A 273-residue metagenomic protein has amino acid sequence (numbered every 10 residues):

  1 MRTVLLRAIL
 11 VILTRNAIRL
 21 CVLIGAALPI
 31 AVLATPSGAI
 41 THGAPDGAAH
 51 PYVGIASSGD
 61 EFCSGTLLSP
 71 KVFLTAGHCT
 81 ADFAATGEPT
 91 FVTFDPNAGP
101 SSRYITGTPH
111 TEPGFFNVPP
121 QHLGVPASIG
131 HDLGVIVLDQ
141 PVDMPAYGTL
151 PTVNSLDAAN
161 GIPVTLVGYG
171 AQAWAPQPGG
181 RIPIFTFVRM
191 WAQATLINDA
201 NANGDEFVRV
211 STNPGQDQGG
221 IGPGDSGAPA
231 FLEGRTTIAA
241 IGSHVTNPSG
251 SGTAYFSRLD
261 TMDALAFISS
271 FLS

Functional and structural regions predicted by a protein language model:
V4-V22: Bacterial N-terminal signal peptides that target proteins for export
C21-V32: Bacterial N-terminal signal peptides
T35, I40, D46-Y52, F62 (+3 more regions): C-terminal subregion of chymotrypsin/trypsin-like serine protease catalytic domains
T41-A49, T86-L156, I184, A200-A202: Conserved catalytic-core segment of clan PA serine endopeptidases
H50-G54, I162-T165: Short structural boundary motif marking the start of a folded domain
P113-G114, S211-Q218, G242-N247: Short, solvent-exposed aromatic-acidic interface loops
G130-Q218, A254-Y255, T261-I268: Chymotrypsin/trypsin-fold serine protease catalytic domain
